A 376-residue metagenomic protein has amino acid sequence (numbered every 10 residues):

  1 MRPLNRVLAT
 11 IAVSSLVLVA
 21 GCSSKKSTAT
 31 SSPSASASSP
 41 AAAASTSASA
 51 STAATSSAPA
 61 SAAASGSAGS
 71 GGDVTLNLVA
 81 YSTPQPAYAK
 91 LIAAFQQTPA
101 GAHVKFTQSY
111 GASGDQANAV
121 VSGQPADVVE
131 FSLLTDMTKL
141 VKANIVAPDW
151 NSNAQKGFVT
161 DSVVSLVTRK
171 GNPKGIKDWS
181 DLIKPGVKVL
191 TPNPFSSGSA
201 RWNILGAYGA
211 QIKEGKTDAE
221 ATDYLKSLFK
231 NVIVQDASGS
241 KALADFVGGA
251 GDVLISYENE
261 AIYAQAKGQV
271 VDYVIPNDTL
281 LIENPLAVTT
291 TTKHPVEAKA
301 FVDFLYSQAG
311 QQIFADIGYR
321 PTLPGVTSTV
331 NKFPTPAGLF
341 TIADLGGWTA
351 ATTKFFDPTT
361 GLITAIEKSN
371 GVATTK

Functional and structural regions predicted by a protein language model:
M1-I11: Bacterial N-terminal signal peptides that target proteins for export
R2-P3, K26, A37, A68-S70 (+2 more regions): Extracellular/periplasmic juxtamembrane helices and adjacent flexible linkers that interface with membrane partners
L18-G21: C-terminal motif of bacterial Sec signal peptides marking the signal peptidase cleavage site
K26-A29, P33-S39, A50, A60-S196 (+2 more regions): N-terminal segment of the mature folded domain
A93-A100, S180-S240: Ligand-binding cleft/hinge of the Venus flytrap
F158-V163, L225-L228, D236-A237, A266-P295 (+3 more regions): Periplasmic-binding protein-like
G171-K177, S196, G209-T217, T291-A298: Short helix-loop capping/hinge motifs at secondary-structure junctions, enriched in acidic/polar residues
K213-D278, P285: Ligand-binding pocket segment of bilobal, Venus flytrap-like solute-binding proteins
